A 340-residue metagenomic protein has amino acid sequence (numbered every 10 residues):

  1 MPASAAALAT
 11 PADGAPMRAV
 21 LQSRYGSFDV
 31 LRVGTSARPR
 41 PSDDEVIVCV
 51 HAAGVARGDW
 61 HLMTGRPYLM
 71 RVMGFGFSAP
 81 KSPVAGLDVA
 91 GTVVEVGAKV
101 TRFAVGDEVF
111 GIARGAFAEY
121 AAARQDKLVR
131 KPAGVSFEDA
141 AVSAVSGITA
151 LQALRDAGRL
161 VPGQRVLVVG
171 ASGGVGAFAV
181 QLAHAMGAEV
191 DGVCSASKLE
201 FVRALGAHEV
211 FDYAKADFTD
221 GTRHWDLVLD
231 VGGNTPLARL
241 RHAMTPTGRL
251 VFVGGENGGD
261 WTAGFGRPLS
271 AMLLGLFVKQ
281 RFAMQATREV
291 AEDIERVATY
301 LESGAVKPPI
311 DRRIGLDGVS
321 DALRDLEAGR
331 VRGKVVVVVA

Functional and structural regions predicted by a protein language model:
P2-A15, R288-A340: C-terminal hydrophobic helical "lid"/dimerization subdomain of Rossmann-like NAD(P)H-dependent oxidoreductases
T10-A15, S27, S36-A90: N-terminal glycine-rich beta->alpha transition that marks the start or flank of a dinucleotide-binding site
D88-A113, E189: A glycine-/small-residue-rich N-terminal strand-loop-strand element that serves as the cofactor-binding glycine loop
A113-Q125: A structural motif shared across PLP-dependent enzymes of the aminotransferase-like
A140-D212: Mid-domain Rossmann-like dinucleotide-binding core that forms the NAD(H)/NADP(H) cofactor-binding site
D220-L227: A short acidic, Gly/Pro-enriched loop at the edge of an enzyme's catalytic core that lines a small-molecule cofactor
V231, T235-V306, V339-A340: Glycine-rich phosphate-binding loop and adjacent beta-alpha segment of Rossmann(oid) nucleotide-cofactor-binding
